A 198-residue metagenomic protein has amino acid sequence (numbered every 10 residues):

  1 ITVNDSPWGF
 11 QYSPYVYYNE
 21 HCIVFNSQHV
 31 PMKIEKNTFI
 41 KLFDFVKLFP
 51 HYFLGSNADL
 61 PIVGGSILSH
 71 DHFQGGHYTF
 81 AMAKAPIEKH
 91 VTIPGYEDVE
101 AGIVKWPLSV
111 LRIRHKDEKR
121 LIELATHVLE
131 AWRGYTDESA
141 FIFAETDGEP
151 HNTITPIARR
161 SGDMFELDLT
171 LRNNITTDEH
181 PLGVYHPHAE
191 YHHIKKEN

Functional and structural regions predicted by a protein language model:
I1-I34, P107, I122, A131-N198: Active-site microenvironments that recognize anionic phosphate/pyrophosphate groups
W8-S13, T38, L42, V46 (+1 more regions): Structured alpha-helical segments in the cores of large, soluble enzyme domains
H29-L54: Helical scaffold of the NTase/Pol beta-like nucleotidyltransferase catalytic core
N37, L68, M164: Short, well-structured alpha-helical interface segments that form or flank functional binding sites
F43, L54-N57, A85-E88, I142-E145 (+1 more regions): Short C-terminal domain-edge/linker segments immediately following a structured domain
P50-A58, V63-S66, G75-H127, R133: Catalytic or ion-translocation cores adjacent to nucleophile or general acid/base/metal-coordination motifs in diverse
P61-S69, D147-N152: Beta-rich nucleic-acid/ligand-interaction surfaces
